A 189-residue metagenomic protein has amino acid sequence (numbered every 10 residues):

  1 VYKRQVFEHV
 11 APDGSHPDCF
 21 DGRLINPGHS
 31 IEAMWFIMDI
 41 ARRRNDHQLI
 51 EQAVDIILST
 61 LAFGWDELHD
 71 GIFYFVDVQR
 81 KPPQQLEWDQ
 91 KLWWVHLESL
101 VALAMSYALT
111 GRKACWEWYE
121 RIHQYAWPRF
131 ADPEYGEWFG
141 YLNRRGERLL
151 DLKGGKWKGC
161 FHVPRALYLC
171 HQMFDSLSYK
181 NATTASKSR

Functional and structural regions predicted by a protein language model:
K3-R189: Glycan-recognition and catalytic cores of secretory/periplasmic carbohydrate-active enzymes
